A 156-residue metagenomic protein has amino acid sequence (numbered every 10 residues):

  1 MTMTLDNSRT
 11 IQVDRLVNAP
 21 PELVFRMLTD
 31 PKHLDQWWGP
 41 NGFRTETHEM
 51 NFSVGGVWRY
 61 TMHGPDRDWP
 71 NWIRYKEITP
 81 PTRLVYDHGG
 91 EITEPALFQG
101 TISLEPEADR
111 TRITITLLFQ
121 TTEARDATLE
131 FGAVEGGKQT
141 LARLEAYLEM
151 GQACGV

Functional and structural regions predicted by a protein language model:
M1-R44: Hydrophobic ligand-binding cavity/cleft-lining segments
Q12-V13, K32-D68, G155-V156: Short beta-edge strand/loop motif at the mouth of beta-sheet-based domains
R15, H48-M50, N71-E77, H88 (+1 more regions): Hydrophobic/aromatic beta-strand elements that line small-molecule binding cavities or substrate pockets in beta-rich
V24, L34, W58-Y60, Y75 (+5 more regions): Hydrophobic pocket/interface hotspot
T79-L84: Short, conserved beta-turn/loop elements at beta-strand boundaries and strand-helix junctions
V85, G90-E135: Beta-strand/loop substructures that line and gate deep hydrophobic ligand-binding cavities in soluble
Q120-V156: A conserved amphipathic terminal alpha-helix motif
